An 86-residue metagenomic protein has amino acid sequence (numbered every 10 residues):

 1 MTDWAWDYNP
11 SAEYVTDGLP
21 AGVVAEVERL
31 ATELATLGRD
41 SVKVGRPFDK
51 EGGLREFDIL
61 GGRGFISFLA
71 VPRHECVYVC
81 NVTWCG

Functional and structural regions predicted by a protein language model:
M1-F65, A70-G86: Basic, Lys/Arg-enriched alpha-helical interface segments
